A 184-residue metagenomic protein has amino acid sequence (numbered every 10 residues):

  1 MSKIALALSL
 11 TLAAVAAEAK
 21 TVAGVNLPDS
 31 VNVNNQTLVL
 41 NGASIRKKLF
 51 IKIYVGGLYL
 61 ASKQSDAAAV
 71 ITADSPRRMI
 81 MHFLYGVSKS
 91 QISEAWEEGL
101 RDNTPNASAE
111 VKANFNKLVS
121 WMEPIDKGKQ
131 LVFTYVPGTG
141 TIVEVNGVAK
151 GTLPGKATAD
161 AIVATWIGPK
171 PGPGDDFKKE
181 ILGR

Functional and structural regions predicted by a protein language model:
M1-S9: Sec-dependent signal peptide recognition, specifically the positively charged N-region followed immediately by
A14-A16: N-terminal signal peptide c-region/cleavage motif recognized by signal peptidases
E18-R184: Terminal leader/tail segments of proteins
